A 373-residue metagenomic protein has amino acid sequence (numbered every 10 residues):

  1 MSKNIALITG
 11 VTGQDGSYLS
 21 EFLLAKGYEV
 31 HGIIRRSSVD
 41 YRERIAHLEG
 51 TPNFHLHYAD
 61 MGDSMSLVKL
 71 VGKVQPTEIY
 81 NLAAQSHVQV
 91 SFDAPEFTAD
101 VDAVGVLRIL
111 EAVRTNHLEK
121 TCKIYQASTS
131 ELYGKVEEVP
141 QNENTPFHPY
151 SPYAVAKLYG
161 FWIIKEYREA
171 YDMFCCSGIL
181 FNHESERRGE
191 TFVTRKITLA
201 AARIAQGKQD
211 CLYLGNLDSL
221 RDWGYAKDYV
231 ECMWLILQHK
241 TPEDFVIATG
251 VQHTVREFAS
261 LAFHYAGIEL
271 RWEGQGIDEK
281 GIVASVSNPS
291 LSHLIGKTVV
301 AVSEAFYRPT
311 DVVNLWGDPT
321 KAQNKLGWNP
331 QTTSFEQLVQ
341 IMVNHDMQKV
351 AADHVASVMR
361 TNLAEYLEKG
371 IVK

Functional and structural regions predicted by a protein language model:
M1-H183, K227, M233, L237 (+4 more regions): N-terminal Rossmann-like NAD(P)+-binding domain of SDR-like oxidoreductases, especially those catalyzing
I5, C211, P242-D244: Residue-level preference for the first positions of well-ordered beta-strands
G62, D93, V101-V104, S151 (+7 more regions): Residue-level signal for the nucleotide or nucleotide-sugar donor/cofactor binding architecture
L70, A94, V101, K196 (+5 more regions): Generic alpha-helical secondary-structure signal
V136-P140, Y150-P152, L158, W162-Q238 (+3 more regions): NAD(P)-dependent short-chain dehydrogenase/reductase
A226, S285-N329, Q348: Conserved C-terminal active-site "lid" loop/helix of NAD(P)H-dependent oxidoreductases that clamps the redox cofactor
I247: Conserved metal-phosphate-binding beta-hairpin within the catalytic cores of diverse ATP-dependent phosphoryl-transfer
L326-V355: A contiguous, mid-protein "functional segment" used to position or interact with cofactors/ions or partner subunits
